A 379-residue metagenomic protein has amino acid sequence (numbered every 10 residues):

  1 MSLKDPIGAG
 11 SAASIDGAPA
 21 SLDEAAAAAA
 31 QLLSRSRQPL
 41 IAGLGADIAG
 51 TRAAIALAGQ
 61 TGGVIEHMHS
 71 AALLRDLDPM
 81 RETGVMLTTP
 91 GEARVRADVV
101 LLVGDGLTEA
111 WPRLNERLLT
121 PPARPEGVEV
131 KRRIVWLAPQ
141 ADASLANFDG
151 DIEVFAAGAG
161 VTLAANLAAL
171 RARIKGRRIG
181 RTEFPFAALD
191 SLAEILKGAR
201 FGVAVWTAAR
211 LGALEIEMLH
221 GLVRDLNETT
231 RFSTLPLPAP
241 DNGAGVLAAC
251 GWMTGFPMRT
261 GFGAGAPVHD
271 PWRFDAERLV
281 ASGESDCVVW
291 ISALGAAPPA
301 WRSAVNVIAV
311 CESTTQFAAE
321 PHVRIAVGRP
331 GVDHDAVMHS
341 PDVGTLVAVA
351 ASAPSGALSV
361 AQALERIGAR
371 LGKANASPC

Functional and structural regions predicted by a protein language model:
M1-A30: An N-terminal, well-structured beta->alpha segment
A12-S14, A71-R75, E109: N-terminal start-of-chain detector that recognizes signal peptides and the immediate post-cleavage beginning
P19-L22, A28, R35-A53, D105-E109 (+3 more regions): Gly/Ser/Thr-rich loops at beta-strand to alpha-helix junctions that form or flank small-molecule/cofactor-binding
A27, Q31, R52-G59, H220 (+3 more regions): A broad, structural surface signal
A30-L33, G91: Short secondary-structure boundary/capping segments within folded domains
S34-Q38, T61, S303-A304: Short glycine/proline-enriched coil/turn segments at helix->beta-strand junctions
L40-V95, N227-G265: Anionic-ligand anchoring segments at beta-strand to alpha-helix junctions in alpha/beta enzyme folds, i.e., glycine
L77-R231, P257-C379: Non-catalytic alpha/beta scaffold blocks inside enzyme catalytic domains
